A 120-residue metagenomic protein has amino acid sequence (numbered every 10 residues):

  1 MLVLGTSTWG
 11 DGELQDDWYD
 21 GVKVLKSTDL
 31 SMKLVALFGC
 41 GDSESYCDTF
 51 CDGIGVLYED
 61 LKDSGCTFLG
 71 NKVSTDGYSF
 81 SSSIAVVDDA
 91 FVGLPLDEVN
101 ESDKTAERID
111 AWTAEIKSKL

Functional and structural regions predicted by a protein language model:
M1-L120: FMN-binding flavodoxin-like domain, especially the glycine-rich phosphate-binding loop
